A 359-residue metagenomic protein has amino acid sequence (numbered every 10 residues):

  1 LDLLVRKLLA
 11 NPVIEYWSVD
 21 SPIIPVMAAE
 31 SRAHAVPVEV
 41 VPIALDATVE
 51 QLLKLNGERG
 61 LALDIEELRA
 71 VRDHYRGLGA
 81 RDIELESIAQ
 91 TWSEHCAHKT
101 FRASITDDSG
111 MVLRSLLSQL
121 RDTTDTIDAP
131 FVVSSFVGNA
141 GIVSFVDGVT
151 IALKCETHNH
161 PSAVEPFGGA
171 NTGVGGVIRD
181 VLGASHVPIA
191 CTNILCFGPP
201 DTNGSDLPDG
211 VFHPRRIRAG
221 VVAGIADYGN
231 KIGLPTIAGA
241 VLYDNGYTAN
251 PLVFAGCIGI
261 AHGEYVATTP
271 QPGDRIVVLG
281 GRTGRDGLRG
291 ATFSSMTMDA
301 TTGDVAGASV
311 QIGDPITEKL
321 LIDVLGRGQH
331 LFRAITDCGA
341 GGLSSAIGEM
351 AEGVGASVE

Functional and structural regions predicted by a protein language model:
L1-T317, V324-L331, G339-L343: Core nucleic-acid recognition elements
E352-G353: Electropositive polyanion-binding surfaces
S357-E359: Beta-strand->loop->alpha-helix junctions that form or flank phosphate-binding loops in nucleotide-handling enzymes
